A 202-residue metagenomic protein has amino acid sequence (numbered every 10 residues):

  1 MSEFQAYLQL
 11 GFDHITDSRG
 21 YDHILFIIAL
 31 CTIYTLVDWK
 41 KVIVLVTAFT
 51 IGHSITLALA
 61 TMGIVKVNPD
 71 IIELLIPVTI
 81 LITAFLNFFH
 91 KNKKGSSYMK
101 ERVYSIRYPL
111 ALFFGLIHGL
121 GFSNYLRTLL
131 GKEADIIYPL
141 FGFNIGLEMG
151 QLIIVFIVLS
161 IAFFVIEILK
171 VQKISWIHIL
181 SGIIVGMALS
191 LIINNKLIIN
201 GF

Functional and structural regions predicted by a protein language model:
M1-I24, K93-V103, I192-F202: Histidine-/acidic- and/or cysteine-rich, low-complexity loops and terminal segments associated with membrane
L8-I64: Juxtamembrane transmembrane-helix termini in multi-pass membrane transport proteins
A29, I177-K196: Final/C-terminal transmembrane alpha-helix of multipass membrane proteins
W39-I64, D135-F163: A small-residue-rich subset of transmembrane alpha-helices
W39-S96: Membrane helix-loop-helix hairpins that form the core translocation module of multi-pass transporters
L57-L74, N124-N144, I153, L191-F202: Interfacial helix-loop-helix junctions of multi-pass membrane proteins
I64-N68, K93-R102, I161-H178: Membrane interface segments of multi-pass transport proteins and intramembrane proteases
F89-L120, T128-G131, G201: Alpha-helical multi-pass membrane helix bundles of inner-membrane/thylakoid proteins, especially permease cores
